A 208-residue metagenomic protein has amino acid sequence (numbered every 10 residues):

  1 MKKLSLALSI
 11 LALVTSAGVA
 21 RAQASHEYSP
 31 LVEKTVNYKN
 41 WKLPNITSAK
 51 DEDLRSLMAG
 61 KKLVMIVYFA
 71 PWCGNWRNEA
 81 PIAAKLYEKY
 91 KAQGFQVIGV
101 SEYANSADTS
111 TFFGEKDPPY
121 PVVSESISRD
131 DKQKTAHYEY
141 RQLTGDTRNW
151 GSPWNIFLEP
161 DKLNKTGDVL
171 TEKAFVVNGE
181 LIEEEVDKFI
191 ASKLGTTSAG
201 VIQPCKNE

Functional and structural regions predicted by a protein language model:
M1-N45, S198-A199, Q203-E208: N-terminal targeting signals for export/organelle localization
Y38-V64: A short beta-strand-turn-helix
M65-I66, V97, N155: Hydrophobic beta-strand anchors of alpha/beta hydrolase catalytic cores
Y68-K85: Conserved redox-active cysteine motifs that mediate thiol-disulfide chemistry, especially di-cysteine Cys-X(1-2)-Cys
A70-N75, E102-A107, I127-D131, L163-N164 (+1 more regions): Solvent-exposed loop/turn segments at secondary-structure junctions within structured extracellular/periplasmic domains
E88-T135: Conserved segment of the thioredoxin-like fold in thiol-based oxidoreductases
K116-P118, S128-D187: Thiol/disulfide oxidoreductase modules built on the thioredoxin-like
V176-P204: Charge-patterned, long linear interaction tracts outside catalytic cores
